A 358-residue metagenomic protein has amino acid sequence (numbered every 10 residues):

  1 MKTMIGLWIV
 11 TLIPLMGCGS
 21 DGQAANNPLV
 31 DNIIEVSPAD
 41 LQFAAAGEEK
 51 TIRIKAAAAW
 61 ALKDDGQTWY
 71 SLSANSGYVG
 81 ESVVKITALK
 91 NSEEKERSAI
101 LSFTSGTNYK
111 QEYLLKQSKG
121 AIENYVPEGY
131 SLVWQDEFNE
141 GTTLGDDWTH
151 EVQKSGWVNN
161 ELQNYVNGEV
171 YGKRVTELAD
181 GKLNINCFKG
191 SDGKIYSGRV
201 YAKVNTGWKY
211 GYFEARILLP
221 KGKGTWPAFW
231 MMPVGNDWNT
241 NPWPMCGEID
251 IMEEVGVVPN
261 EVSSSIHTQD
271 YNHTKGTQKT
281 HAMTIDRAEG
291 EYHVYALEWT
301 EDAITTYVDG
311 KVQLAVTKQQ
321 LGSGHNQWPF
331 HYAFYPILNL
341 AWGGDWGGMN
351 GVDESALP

Functional and structural regions predicted by a protein language model:
M1-M16: Sec-dependent bacterial lipoprotein signal peptides
I13-D40, Y109-E128: Bacterial Sec-dependent N-terminal signal peptides
G22-Q23, I34-D64: Solvent-exposed, low-complexity, repeat-rich "mucin-like" stalks and linkers
K50, S82-V84, H281, H293: Short strand-edge motifs at loop-to-beta-strand transitions and within beta-strands of extracellular beta-rich domains
A56-K85: Surface-exposed binding patches on compact interaction domains or structured appendages
E94-T107: A short beta-strand micro-motif common to beta-rich folds, especially ectodomain repeats
G120-P358: GH16 jelly-roll
